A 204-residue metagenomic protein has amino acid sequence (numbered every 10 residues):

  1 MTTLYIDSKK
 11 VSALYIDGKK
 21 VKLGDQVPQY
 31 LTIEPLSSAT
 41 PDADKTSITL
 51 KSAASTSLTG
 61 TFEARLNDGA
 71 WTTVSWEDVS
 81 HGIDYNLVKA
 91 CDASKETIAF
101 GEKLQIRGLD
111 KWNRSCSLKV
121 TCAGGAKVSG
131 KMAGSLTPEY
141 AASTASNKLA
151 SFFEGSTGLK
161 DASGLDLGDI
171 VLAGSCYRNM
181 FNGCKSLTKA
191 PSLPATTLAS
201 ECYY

Functional and structural regions predicted by a protein language model:
M1-L50: Enriched but not universal
L4, L14, G24, L149 (+5 more regions): Periodically patterned hydrophobic/aromatic "hotspot" residues that form packing/interaction faces in regular
L4, L31-I33, I48-L50, F62-A64 (+3 more regions): Hydrophobic beta-strand residues in large extracellular and virion-surface proteins
K9, K51-T61: Short proline/glycine-enriched turn/loop motifs at strand-loop junctions of beta-rich domains
A13, T59-T73: Short beta-strand segments and strand-loop junctions that repeat across beta-rich extracellular domains
I33-S38, G82-F100, L104-L109, R114-S146 (+2 more regions): Structural signature of tandem-repeat unit edges
D42-T46, T56-G60, C91, E102: Short tyrosine-centred short linear motifs in exposed loops/low-complexity segments
W71-N86: Solvent-exposed serine/threonine-rich low-complexity stretches and specific carbohydrate-binding patches
